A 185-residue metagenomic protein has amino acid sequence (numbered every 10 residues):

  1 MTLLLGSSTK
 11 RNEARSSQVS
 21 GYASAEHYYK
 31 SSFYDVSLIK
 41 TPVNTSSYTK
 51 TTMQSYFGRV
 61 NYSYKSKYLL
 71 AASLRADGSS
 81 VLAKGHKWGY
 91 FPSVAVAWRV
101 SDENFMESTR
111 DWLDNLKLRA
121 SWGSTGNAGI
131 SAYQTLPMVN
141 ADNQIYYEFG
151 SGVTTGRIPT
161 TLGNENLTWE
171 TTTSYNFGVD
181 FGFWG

Functional and structural regions predicted by a protein language model:
M1-G185: Extracellular/periplasmic, surface-exposed regions of secreted and cell-surface proteins
